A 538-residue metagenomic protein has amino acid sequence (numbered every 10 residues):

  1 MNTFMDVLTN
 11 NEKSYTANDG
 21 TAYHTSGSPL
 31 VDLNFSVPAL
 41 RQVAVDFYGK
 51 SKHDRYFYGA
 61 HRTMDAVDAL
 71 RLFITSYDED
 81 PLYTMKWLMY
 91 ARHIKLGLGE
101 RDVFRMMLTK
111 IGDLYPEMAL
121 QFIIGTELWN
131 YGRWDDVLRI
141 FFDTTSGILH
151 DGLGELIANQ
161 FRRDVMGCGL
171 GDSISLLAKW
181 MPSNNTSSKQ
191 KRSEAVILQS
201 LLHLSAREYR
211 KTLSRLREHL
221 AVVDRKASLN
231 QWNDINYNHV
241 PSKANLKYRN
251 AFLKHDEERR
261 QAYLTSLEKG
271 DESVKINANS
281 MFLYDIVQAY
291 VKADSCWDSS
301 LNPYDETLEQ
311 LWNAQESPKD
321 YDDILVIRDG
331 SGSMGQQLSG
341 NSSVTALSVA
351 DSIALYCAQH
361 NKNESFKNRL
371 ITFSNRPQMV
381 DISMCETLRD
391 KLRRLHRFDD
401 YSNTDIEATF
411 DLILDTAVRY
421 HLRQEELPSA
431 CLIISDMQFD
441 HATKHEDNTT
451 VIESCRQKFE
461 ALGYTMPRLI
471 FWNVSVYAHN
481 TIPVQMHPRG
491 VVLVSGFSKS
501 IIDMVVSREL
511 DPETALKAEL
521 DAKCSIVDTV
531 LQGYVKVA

Functional and structural regions predicted by a protein language model:
M1-V349, Q359-A538: Long lumenal/extracellular ectodomains of secretory and single-pass membrane proteins
